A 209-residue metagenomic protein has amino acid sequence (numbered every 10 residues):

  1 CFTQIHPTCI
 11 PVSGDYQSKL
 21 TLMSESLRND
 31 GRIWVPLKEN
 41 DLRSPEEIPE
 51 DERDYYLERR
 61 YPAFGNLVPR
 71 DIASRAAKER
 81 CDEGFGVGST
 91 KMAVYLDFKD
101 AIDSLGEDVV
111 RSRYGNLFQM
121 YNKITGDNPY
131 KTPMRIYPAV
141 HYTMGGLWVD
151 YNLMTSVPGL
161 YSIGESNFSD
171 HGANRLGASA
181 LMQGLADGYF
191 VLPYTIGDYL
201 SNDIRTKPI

Functional and structural regions predicted by a protein language model:
F2-K123, Y194-G197: An anion/pyrophosphate-binding glycine-rich loop and adjacent beta-alpha core in soluble alpha-beta enzymes
L20-S24, L105-D108, K131, Y151 (+1 more regions): Alpha-helix capping and helix-loop boundary segments enriched in small/acidic/polar residues
L27, H141-T143, G177: Short, small/polar residue-rich loop motifs at catalytic or cofactor-binding pockets
K38-N40, P62-A63, A101-D103, H141-Y142 (+3 more regions): Short, glycine-/Ser/Thr-/acidic-enriched flexible segments
L105-M154: Accessory "access/gating" subregions that flank catalytic or transport cores
N152-L176: Short FAD-binding loop at a beta-strand-to-alpha-helix junction that anchors the flavin cofactor in diverse
S169-T195: A conserved FAD-binding loop/helix module that cradles the flavin
D198-I209: Long, amphipathic alpha-helical stalk/connector segments used for oligomerization, subunit docking, or mechanical
